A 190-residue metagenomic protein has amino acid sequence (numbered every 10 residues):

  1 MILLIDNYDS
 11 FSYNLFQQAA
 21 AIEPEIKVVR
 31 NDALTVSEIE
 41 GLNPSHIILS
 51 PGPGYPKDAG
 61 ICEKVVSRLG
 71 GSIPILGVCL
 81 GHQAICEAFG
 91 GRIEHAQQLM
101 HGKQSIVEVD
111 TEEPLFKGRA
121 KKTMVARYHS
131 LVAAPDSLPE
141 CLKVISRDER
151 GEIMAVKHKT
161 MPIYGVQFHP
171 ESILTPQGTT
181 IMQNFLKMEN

Functional and structural regions predicted by a protein language model:
M1, P74-L76, R92, K143 (+1 more regions): Proline-centered loop/turn at the N-terminus of a beta-strand
M1-G71, L80, P176-Q177, Q183-N190: N-terminal beta1-alpha1 cap of cysteine-dependent amidohydrolase-like domains
K27-A33, I106-V109, R127-Y128, S146-E149: Short gly/ser/thr-rich secondary-structure transition/capping motifs
P44-G118, M124, M182-N184: Cysteine-nucleophile active-site neighborhood
C79, H129, H169: Histidine-centered divalent metal-coordination motifs
E113-M161: Catalytic beta-strand/loop cores that center a nucleophilic Ser/Cys/Thr and support acyl-enzyme chemistry
K143-R147, G151-K157, P162-N190: C-terminal and late-domain segments of enzyme folds
